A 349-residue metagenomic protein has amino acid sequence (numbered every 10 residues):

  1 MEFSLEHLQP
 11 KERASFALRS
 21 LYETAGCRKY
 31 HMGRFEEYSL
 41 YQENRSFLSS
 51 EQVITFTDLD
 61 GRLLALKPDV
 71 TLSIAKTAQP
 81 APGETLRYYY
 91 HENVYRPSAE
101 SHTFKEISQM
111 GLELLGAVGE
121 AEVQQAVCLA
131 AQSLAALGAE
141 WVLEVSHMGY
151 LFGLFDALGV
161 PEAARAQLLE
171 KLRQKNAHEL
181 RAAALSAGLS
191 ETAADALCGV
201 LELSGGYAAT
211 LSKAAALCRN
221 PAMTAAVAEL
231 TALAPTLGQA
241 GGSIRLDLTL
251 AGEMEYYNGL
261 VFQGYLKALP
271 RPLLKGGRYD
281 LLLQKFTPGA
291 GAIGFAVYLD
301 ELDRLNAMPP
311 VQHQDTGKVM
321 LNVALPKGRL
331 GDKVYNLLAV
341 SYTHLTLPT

Functional and structural regions predicted by a protein language model:
M1-L64, Q124: TRNA-binding/sensing appendages of the translation machinery
H7-A25, E36-E37, D69-P82, Y89-E140 (+1 more regions): Positively charged, Gly/Ser-enriched RNA/tRNA-binding surfaces
M32-E51, S146-D156, L250-G259: Beta-rich nucleic-acid/ligand-interaction surfaces
Q52-D58, P161-E179, L266: Acidic, His- and aromatic-enriched active-site or binding-groove loops in soluble protein domains that engage sugars
A136-D156, E162-A164, H178: Extended alpha-helical scaffolds
V319-P326, S341: Short, well-ordered beta-strand elements
L330-Y335: Short N-terminal binding/cap micro-motifs at the start of the first secondary-structure element
T343-T349: Conserved small/polar residues in nucleotide/adenosyl-binding loops
